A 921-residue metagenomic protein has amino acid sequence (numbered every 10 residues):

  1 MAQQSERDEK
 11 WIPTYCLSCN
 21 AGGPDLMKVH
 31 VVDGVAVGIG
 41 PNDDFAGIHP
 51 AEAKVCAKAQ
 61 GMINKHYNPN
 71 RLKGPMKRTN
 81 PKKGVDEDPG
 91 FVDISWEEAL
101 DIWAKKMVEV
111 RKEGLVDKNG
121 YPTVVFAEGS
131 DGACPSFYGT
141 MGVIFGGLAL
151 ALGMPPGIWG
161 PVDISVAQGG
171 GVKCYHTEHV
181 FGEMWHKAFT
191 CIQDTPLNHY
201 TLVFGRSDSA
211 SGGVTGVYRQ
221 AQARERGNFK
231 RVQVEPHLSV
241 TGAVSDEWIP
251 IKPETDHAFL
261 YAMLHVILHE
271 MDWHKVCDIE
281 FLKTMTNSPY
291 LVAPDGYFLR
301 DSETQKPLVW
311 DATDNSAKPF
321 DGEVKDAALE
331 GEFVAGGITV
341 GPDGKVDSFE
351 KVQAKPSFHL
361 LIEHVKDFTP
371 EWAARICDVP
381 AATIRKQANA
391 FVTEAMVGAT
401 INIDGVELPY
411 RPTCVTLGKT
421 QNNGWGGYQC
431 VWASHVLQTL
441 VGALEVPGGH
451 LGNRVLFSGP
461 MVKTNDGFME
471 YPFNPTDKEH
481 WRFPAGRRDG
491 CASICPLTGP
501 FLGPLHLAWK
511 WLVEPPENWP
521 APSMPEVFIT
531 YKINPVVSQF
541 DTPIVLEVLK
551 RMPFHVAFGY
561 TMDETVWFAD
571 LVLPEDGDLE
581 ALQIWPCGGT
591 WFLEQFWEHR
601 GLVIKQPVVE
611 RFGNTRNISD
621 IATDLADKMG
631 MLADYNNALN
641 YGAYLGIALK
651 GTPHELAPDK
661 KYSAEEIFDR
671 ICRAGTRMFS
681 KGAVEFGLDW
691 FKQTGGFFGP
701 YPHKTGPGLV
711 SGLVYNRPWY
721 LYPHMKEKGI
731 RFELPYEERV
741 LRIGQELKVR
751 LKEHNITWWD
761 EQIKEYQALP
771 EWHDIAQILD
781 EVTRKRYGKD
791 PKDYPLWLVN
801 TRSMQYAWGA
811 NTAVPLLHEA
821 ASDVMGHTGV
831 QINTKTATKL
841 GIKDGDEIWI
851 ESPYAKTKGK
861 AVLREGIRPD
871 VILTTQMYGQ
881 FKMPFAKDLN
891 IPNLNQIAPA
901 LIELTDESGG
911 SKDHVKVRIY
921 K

Functional and structural regions predicted by a protein language model:
M1-T339, K478, D578, L625 (+4 more regions): N-terminal export/assembly segments and adjacent metallocofactor-ligating motifs of anaerobic energy-metabolism
E9, P13-Y15, L115, P380-C491 (+1 more regions): Thiamine diphosphate
G22, A46, G132-S136, S209-G212 (+15 more regions): Flexible loop/turn segments at secondary-structure boundaries
G74, R78-K105, R111-V116, G120 (+8 more regions): N-terminal leader/propeptide and maturation segments of large enzyme subunits in energy/redox metabolism and hydrolases
W96-V124, C191-Y200, H364, Q387-C414 (+1 more regions): Glycine-rich phosphate/diphosphate-binding loops that line cofactor/substrate pockets in enzymes
T140-Q233, A258, G336-T339, D343-K345 (+4 more regions): Extended redox/cofactor-interaction regions of prokaryotic respiratory oxidoreductases
V240, E564-V603: Flexible glycine/proline-rich, aromatic-decorated loop/lid segments
V603-V608, F612-C672, V814-Q831, K835-K921: Long, contiguous, secondary-structure-rich segments that constitute the structural scaffold of globular domains
